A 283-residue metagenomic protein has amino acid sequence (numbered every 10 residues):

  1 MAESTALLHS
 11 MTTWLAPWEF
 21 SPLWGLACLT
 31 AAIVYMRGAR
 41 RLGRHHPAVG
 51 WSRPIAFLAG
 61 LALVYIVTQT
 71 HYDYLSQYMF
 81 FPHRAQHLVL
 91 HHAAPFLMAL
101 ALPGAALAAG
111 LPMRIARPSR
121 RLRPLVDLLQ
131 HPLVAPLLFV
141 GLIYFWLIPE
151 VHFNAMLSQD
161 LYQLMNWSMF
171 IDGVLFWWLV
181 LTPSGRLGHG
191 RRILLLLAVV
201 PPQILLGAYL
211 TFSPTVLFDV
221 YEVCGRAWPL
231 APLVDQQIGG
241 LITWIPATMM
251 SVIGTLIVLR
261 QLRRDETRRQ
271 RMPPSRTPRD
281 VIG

Functional and structural regions predicted by a protein language model:
M1-G283: Alpha-helical membrane segments of multi-pass proteins
